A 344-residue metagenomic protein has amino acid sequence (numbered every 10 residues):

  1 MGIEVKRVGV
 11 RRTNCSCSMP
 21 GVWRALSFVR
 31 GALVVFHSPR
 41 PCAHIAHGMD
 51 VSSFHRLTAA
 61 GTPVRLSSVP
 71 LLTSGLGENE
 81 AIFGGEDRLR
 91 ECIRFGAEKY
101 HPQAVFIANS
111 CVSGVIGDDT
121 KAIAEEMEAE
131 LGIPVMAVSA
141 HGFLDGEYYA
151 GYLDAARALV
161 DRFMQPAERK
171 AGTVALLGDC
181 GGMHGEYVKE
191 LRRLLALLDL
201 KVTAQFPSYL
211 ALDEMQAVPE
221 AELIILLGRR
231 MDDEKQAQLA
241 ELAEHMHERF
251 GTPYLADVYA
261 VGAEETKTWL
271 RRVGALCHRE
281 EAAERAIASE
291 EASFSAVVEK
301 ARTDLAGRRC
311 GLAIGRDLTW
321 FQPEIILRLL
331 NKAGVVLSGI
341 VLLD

Functional and structural regions predicted by a protein language model:
M1-D344: An N-terminal assembly and electron-transfer interface module characteristic of large anaerobic redox and radical
